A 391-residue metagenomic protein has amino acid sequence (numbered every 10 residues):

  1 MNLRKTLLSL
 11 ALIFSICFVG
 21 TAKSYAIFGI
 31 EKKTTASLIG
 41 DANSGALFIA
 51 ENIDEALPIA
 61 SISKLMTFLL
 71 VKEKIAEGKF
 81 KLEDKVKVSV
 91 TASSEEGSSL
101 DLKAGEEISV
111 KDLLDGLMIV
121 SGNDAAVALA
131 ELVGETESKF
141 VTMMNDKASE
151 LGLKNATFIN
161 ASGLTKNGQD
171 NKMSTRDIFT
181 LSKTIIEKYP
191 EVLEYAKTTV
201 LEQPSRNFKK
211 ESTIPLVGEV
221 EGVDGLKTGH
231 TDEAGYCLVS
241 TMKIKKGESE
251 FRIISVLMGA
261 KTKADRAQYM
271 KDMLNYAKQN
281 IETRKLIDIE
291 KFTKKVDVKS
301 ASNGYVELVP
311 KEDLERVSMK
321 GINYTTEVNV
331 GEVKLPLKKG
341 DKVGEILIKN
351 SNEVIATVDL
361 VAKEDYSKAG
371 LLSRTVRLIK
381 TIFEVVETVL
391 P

Functional and structural regions predicted by a protein language model:
M1, S44-G45, G105, A301 (+1 more regions): Detector for glycine-centered tight turns/loop "hinges" at secondary-structure junctions
N2-Y25: Sec-dependent N-terminal signal peptides of Gram-positive bacterial secreted proteins and lipoproteins
L3-R4, I59, V110, L371 (+1 more regions): Structural motif marking the loop-to-transmembrane transition
K5-T6, L65, I244: Hydrophobic alpha-helical segments, especially transmembrane helices and their immediate juxtamembrane helical caps
C17, F28-I30, K246, P336-L337: Sterically constrained small-residue positions within well-ordered secondary structures of folded domains
C17-F18, E77, K285: Residues in and immediately flanking transmembrane alpha helices
A22-F179, K183-Y189: Active-site-adjacent loops and short helices of periplasmic peptidoglycan-processing enzymes
L153, T157, Q169-P391: Domain-terminus/edge residues, biased toward the C-terminal soluble/receptor-binding domains of extracytoplasmic
